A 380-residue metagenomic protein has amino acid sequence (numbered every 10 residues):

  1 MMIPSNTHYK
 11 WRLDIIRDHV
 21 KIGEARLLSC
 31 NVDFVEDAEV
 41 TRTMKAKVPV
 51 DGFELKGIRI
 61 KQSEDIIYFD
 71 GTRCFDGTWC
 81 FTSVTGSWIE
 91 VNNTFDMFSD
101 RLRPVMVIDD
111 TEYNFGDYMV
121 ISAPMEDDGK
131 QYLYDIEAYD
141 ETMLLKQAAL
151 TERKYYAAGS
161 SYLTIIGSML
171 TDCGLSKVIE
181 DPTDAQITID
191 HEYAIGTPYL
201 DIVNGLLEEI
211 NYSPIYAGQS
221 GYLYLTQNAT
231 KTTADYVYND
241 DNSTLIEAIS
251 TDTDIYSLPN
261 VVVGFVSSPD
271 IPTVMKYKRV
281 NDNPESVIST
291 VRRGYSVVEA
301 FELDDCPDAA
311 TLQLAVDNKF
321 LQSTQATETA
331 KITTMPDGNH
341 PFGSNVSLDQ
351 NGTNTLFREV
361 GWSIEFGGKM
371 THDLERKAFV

Functional and structural regions predicted by a protein language model:
M1-V20, N204, E208, Q227-E365: Acidic, small/polar-enriched beta strand-loop surface segments
I3, S122-L145, D181-L258: Short beta-strand-centered interaction patches in the first periplasmic/extracellular domains of large envelope
I3-L13, R59-E90, F95, Y238: Leucine-centric amphipathic alpha-helical interface motifs
C30, A123-M125, W362-I364: Residue-level recognition of beta-strand microenvironments
F34-G57, S63-D65, V84-G86, Y132-M143 (+4 more regions): Oligomerization/assembly interface segments of phage tail-like spikes and tubes
A46, A138, E152-I179, Y193-Q219 (+4 more regions): Amphipathic, non-transmembrane alpha-helical segments in extracytoplasmic/periplasmic proteins
L55, K61, D70, V84-S176: Surface-exposed cap/loop segments at beta↔alpha junctions
I66-W88, I215, Y224-T226, V346 (+2 more regions): Viral virion structural and adsorption modules
